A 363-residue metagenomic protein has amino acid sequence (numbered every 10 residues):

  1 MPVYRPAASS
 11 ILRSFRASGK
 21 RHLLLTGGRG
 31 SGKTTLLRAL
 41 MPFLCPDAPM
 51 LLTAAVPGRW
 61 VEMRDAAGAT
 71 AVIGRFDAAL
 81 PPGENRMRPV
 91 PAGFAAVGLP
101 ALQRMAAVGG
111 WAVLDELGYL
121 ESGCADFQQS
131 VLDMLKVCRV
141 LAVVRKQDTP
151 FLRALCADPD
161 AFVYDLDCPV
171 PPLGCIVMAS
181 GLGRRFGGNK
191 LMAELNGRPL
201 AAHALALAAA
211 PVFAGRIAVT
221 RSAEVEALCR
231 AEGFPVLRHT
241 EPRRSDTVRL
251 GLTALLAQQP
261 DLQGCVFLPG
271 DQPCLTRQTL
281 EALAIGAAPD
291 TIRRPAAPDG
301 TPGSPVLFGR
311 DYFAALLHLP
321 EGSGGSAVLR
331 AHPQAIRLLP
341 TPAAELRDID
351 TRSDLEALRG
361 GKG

Functional and structural regions predicted by a protein language model:
M1-R13: N-terminal pre-Walker A segment at the start of P-loop NTPase domains
K33: Conserved lysine of the Walker
R38-R86: N-terminal phosphate/diphosphate-binding loop that engages ATP/GTP or pyrophosphate donors across diverse enzyme folds
Q103-M105, L117-P171: Replace "adjacent to P-loop NTPase cores in ATP/GTP-dependent enzymes" with "adjacent to NTP-binding cores
P171-G188, P333: N-terminal nucleotide-binding beta1-loop-alpha1 segment
A202-G264, Q278: Conserved N-terminal catalytic core of the sugar/cofactor nucleotidyltransferase
E241-L317: Conserved beta-loop-beta/alpha segment of the NTase-like Rossmann-fold superfamily that binds/positions NTPs
H318-G363: Conserved alpha/beta core of the MobA/IspD/sugar-nucleotide pyrophosphorylase nucleotidyltransferase superfamily
